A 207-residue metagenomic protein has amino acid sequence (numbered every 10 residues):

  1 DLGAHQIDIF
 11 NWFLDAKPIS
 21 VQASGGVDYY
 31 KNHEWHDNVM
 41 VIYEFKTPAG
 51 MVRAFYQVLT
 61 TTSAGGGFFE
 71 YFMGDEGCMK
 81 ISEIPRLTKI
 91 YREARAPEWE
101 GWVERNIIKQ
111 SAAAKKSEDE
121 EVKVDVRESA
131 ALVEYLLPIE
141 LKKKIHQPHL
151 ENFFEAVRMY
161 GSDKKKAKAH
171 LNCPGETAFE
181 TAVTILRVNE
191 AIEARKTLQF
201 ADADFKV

Functional and structural regions predicted by a protein language model:
D1-E176, E180-I192, Q199-V207: Contiguous beta-strand/loop segments that form the cofactor/metal-binding neighborhood of enzyme cores
